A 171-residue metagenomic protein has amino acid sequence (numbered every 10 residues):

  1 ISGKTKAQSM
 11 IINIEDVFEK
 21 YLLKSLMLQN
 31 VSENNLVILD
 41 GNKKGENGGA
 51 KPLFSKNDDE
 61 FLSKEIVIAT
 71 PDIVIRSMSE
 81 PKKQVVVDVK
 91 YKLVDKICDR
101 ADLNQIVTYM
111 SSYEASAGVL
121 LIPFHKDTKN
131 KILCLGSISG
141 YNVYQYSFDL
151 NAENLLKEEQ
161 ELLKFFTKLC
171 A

Functional and structural regions predicted by a protein language model:
S2-A171: Catalytic core segments in nucleotide and nucleic-acid processing enzymes
